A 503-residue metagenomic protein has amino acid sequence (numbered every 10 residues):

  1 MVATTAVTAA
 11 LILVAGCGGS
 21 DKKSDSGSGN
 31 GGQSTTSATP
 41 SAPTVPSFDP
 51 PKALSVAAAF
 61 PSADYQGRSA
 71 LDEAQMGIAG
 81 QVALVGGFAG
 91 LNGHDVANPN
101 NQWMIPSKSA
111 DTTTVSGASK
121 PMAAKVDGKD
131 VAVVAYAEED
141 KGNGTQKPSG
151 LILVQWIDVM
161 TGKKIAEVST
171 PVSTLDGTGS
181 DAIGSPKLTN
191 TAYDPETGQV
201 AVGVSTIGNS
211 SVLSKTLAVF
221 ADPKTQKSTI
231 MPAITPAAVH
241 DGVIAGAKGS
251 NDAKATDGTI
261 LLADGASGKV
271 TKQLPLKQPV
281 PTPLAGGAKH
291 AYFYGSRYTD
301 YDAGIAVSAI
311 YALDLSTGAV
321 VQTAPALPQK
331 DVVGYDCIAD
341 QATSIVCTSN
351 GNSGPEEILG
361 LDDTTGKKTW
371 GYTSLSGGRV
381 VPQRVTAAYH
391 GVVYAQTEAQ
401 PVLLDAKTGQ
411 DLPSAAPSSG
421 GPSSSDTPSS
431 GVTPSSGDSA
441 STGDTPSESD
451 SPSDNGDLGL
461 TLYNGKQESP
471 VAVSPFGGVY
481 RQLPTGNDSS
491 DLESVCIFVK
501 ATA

Functional and structural regions predicted by a protein language model:
I12-G16: C-terminal motif of bacterial Sec signal peptides marking the signal peptidase cleavage site
C17-G31: Bacterial lipoprotein signal-peptidase II cleavage site
G29-Q75, G80-G86, G90-A118, T161-G179 (+9 more regions): Aromatic (tryptophan-biased) beta-strands that constitute blades/sheets of beta-rich domains
D64-G80, A110-V126, T170-Y193, I230-K248 (+6 more regions): Repeated scaffold domains used in trafficking and secretory/extracellular systems, primarily beta-propellers
L84-G86, N143-L151, N209-K215, N251-G258 (+4 more regions): Short, solvent-exposed loop/turn segments at conserved positions within beta-propeller repeat blades
G93, N98-K289: Long, acidic/polar, low-complexity amphipathic helices and coiled-coil-like
S149-G162, S214-D222, G258-D264, V307-G318 (+3 more regions): Beta-propeller blade signature
V332-G360, K367-G421: Loop/turn-rich, solvent-exposed surfaces of beta-rich toroidal or solenoidal domains
